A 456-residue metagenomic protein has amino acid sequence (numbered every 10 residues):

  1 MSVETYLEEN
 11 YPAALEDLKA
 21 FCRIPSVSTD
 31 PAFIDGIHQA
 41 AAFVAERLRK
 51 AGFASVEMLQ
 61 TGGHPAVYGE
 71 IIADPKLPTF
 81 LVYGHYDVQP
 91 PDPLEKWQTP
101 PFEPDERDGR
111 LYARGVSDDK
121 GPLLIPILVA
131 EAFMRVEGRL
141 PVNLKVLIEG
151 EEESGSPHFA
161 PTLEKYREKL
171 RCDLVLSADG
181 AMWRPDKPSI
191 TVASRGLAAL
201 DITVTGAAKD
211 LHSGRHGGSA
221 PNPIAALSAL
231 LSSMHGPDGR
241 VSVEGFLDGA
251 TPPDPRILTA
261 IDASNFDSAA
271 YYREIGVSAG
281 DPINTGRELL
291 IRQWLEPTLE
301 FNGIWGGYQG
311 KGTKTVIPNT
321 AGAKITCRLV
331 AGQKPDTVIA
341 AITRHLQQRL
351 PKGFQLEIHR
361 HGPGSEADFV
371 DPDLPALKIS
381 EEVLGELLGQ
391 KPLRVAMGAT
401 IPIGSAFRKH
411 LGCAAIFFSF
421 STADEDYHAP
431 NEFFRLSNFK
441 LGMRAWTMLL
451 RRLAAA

Functional and structural regions predicted by a protein language model:
M1-L94, T320, T337: N-terminal helical capping/dimerization or prosegment-like subdomains of hydrolases acting on amide or phosphate bonds
L77-I148, L441: Active-site metal-coordination/substrate-binding segment of hydrolases, especially metallo-dependent peptidases
Y86-D87, M234-D238, T343-G353: A common structural junction motif
Y86-V88, L147-G155, A178-M182, G206-A208 (+2 more regions): Acidic, glycine-rich active-site loops and adjacent beta-strand->loop/helix elements that engage anionic groups
S117-A193: Acidic/histidine-rich catalytic neighborhood of metal-dependent amide-processing enzymes
P161, G217-D238: A short core secondary-structure module
R184-P185, S242-T320, R328-A341, R349 (+1 more regions): An extended, acidic, His-containing surface patch that forms the Zn2+-binding/catalytic region of metallohydrolases
S189-T205, I416-F420: Flexible glycine/proline-rich, aromatic-decorated loop/lid segments
